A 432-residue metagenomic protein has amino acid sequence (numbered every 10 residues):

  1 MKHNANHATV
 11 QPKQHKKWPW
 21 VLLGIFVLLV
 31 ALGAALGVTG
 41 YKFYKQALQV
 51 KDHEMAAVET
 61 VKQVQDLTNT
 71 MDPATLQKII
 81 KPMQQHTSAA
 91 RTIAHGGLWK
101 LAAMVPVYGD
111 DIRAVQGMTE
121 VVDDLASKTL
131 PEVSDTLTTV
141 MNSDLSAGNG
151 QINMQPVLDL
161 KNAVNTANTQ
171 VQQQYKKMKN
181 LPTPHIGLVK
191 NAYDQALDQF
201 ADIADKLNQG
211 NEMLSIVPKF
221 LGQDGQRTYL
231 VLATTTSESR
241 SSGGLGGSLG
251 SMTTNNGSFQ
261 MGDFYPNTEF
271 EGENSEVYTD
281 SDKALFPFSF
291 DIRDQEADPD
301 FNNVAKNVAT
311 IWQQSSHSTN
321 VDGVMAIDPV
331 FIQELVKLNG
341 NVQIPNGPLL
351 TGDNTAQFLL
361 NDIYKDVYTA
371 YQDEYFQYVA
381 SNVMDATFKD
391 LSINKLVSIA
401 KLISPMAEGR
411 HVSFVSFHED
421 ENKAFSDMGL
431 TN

Functional and structural regions predicted by a protein language model:
K2-F26, A35-N432: Non-catalytic, solvent-exposed segments at the cell envelope interface
